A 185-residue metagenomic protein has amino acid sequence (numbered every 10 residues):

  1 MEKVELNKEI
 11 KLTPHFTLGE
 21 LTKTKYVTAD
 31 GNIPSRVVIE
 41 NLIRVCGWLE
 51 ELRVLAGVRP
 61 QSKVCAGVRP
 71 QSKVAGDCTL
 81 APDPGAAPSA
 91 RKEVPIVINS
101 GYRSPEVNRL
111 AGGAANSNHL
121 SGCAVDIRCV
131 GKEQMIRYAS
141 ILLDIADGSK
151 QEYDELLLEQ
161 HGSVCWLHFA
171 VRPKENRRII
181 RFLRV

Functional and structural regions predicted by a protein language model:
M1-L55, R91, R178-V185: Extracytoplasmic cell-surface/polysaccharide-interacting catalytic and binding patches
L6-K8, L12-P14, I98, V107 (+2 more regions): Glycine-rich, flexible loop/turn motifs
K8, V94, C165-L167: A generic secondary-structure signal marking the coil-to-beta-strand transition
N41, V45-W48, V107, C123 (+2 more regions): Amphipathic alpha-helical interface surfaces
G47-V58, R91-G112: Extended, low-complexity, intrinsically disordered C-terminal regulatory tails of eukaryotic serine/threonine kinases
E50-G57, G85, L143, D147: A general structural signal for alpha-helical elements within enzymatic catalytic domains
G57-S62, A66-S72, G76-R91: Short, low-complexity intrinsically disordered segments enriched in small and basic residues
N116, S121-A124, C129-V185: Catalytic cores and adjacent binding grooves of peptidoglycan-active enzymes
